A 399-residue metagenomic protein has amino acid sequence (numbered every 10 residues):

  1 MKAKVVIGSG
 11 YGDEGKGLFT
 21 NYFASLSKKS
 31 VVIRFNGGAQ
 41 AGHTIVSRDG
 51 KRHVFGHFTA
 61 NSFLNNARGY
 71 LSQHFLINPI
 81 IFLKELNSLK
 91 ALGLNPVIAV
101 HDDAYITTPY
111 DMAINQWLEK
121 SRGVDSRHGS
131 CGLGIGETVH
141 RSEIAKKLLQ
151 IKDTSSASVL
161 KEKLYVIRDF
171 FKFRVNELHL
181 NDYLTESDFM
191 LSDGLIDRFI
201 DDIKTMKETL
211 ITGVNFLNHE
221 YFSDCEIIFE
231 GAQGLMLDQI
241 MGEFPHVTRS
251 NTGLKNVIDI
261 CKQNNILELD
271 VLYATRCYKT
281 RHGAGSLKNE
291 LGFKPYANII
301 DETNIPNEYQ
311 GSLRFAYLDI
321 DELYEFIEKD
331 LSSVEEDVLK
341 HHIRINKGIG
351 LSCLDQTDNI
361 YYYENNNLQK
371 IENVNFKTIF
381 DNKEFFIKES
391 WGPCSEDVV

Functional and structural regions predicted by a protein language model:
M1-V399: Non-transmembrane, aqueous-exposed alpha-helical and coiled segments at domain scale
